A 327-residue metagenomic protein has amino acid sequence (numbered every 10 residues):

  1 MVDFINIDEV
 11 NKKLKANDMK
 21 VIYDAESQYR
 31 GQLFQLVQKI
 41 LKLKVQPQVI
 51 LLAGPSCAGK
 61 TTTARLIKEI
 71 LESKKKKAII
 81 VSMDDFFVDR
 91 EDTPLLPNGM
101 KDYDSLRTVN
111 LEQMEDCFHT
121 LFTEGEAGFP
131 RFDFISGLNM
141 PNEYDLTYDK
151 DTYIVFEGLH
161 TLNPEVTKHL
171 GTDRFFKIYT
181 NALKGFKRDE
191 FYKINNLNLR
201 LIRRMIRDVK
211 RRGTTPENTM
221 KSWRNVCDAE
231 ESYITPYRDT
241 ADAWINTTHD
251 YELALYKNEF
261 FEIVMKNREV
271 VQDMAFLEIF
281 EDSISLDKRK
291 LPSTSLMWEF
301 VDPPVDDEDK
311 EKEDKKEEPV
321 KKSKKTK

Functional and structural regions predicted by a protein language model:
M1-F34: Charged, amphipathic alpha-helical linker segments immediately N-terminal to NTP-binding catalytic cores
D18, Y23, R30, H169-K316 (+1 more regions): Conserved NTP phosphate-binding and transfer environment spanning the P-loop NTPase/kinase superfamily
I50-L52: Hydrophobic anchor at the beta1->P-loop junction of P-loop NTPases
K60: Conserved lysine of the Walker
T63, I67: Hydrophobic positions on the alpha1 helix immediately C-terminal to the Walker A/P-loop
S73-E91: Short beta-strand-centered segment that lines the nucleotide-binding/catalytic pocket of NTP-utilizing
I79-V81, D92-I135: Conserved nucleotide-sensing/catalytic segment adjacent to the nucleotide-binding pocket in NTP-handling enzymes
E115-D173, T215, T219-Y237: Glycine-rich phosphate-binding loop used to anchor ATP phosphates in small-molecule kinases, encompassing both
